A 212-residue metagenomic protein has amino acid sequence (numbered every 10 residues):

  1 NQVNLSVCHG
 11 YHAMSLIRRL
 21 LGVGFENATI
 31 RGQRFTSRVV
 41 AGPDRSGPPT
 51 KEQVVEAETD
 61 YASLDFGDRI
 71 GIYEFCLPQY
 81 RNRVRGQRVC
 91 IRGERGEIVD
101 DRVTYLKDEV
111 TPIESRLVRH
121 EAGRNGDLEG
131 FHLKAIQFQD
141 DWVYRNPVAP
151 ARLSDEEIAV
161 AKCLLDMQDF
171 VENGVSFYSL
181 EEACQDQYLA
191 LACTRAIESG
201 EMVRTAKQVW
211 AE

Functional and structural regions predicted by a protein language model:
N1, R34-V54, D108-P150: Charged, glycine/proline-rich intrinsically disordered loops and linkers
N1-G86, C90, E181-C184, A211: Rossmann-like dinucleotide-binding domain that binds NAD(P)(H)
A13, R81-R83, V99-D101, D108-E109: Short acidic/glycine-rich loop or secondary-structure boundary segments that cap or lie
I72, V99-D100, R204: A sequence-level detector of short linear motifs
C76, R102-T104, V110, Q208: Surface loops and adjacent helix of pleckstrin homology
V110, F138-E212: C-terminal helix-rich "cap/oligomerization" subdomain common to oxidoreductases
